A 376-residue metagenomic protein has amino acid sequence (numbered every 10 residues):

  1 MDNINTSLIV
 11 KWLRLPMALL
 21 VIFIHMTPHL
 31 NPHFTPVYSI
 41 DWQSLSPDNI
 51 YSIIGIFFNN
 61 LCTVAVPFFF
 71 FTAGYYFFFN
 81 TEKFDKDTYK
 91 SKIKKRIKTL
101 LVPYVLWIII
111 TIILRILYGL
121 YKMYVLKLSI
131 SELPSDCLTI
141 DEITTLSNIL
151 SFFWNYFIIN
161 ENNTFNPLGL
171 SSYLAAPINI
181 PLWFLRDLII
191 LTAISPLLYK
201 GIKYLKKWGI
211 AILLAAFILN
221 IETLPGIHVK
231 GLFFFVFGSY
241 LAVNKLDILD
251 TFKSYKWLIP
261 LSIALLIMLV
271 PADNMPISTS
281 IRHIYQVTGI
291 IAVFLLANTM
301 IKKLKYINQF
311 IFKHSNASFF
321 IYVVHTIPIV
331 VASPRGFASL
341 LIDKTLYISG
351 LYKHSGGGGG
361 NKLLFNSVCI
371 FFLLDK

Functional and structural regions predicted by a protein language model:
M1-A215, S339-K376: Membrane-cytosol interface segments of multi-pass membrane proteins, especially ER/Golgi lipid-handling enzymes
L19-M26, I212-P225, P260-D273, I327: Aromatic-anchored segments of alpha-helical transmembrane domains
L20-F23, F68-F70, F234, L241 (+2 more regions): Hydrophobic residues within membrane-embedded alpha-helical segments of Major Facilitator Superfamily
I54-P67, S171-D187, L219-F237, L269-A292: Interfacial loop-to-helix transition and helix-capping segments at the boundaries of transmembrane helices
Y75-E82, S239-A242, F294: Regular secondary-structure segments
V105-I109, I113, Y322-I327, V331: Hydrophobic alpha-helical segments of membrane proteins
I194-I202, K206-K245: Loop-centered beta-sheet repeat module
F233-V236, V243-F320, I327-G357: Alpha-helical transmembrane segments and terminal signal-anchor/GPI-anchor hydrophobic tails, characterized by long
